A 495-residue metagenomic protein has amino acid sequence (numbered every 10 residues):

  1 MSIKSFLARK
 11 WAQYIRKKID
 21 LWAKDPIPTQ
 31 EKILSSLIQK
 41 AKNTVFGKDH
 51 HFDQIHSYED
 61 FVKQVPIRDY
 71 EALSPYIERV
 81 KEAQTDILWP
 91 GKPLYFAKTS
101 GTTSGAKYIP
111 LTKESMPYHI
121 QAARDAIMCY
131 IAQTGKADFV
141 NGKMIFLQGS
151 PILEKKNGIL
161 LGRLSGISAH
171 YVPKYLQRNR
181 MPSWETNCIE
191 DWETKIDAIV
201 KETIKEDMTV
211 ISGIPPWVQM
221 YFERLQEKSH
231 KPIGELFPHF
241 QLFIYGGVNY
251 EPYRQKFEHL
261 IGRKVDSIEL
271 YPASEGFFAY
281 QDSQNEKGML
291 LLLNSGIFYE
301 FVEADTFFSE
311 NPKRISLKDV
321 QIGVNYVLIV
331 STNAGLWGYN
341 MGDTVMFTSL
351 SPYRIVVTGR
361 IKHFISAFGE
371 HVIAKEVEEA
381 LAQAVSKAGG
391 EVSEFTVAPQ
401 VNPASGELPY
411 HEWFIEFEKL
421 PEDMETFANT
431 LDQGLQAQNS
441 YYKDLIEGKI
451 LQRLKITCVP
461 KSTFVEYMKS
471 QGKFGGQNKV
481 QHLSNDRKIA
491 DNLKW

Functional and structural regions predicted by a protein language model:
M1-D53, F61-R68, Y76-A83, I167-W495: Active-site glycine/GP-rich loop and adjacent strand/helix microenvironment that borders small-molecule binding pockets
P28, K32-F96, Y108-E114, Y118 (+2 more regions): Active-site diphosphate/adenylate-binding microenvironment
F96-I109, I456: Conserved adenylation A10 loop of the ANL superfamily
G105-P110, H363-A367: Short small-residue beta-strand/loop micro-motif enriched in glycine and branched aliphatics
Y108, M144-F146, S267, I456: Conserved beta-strand scaffold positions in the cores of enzyme catalytic domains, especially in NTP/NDP-utilizing
P110, S115-A122, F243-I244, S267 (+1 more regions): Long, hydrophobic, well-ordered secondary-structure blocks that form the structural core and pocket-lining surfaces
A123-R124, C129-A137, G142-M144, N179-P182 (+1 more regions): Extended alpha-helical, oligomerization-prone segments that build pores/tubes and scaffolds
Y130-K174: Conserved AMP-binding loop of ANL adenylate-forming enzymes
